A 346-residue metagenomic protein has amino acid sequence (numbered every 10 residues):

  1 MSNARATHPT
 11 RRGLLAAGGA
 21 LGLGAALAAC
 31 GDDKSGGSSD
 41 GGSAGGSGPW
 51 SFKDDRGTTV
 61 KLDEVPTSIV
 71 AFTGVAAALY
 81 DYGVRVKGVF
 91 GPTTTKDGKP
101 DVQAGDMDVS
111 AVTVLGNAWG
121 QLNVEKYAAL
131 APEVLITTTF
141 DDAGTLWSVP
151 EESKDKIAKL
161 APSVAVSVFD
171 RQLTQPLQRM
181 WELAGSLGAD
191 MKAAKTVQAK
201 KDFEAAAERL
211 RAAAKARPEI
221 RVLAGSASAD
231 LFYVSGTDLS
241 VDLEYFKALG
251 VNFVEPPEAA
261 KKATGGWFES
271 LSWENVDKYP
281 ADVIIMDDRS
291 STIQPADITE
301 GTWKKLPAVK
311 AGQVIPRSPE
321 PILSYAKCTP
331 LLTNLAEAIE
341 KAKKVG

Functional and structural regions predicted by a protein language model:
S2-A77, M191-G225, D288-Q294, A338-G346: Bacterial Sec-exported substrate-binding components of ABC uptake systems
D55-R56, L115-N123, A263-S272: Short helix-initiation/N-cap motifs at beta->coil->alpha
F72-K126, L130, T139-L146: A short, structured surface patch at a secondary-structure boundary
A131-T137, A281: Proline-aspartate-enriched helix->loop->beta-strand connector
D155-S228, P321-G346: Extracytoplasmic substrate-binding proteins
K159, Q175-P176, S272-G346: Structured C-terminal subdomain patch of bacterial secreted/periplasmic proteins
A206-P218, A227-V234, G266-R289: Ligand-binding pocket segment of bilobal, Venus flytrap-like solute-binding proteins
G236-W267: Alpha-helical, coiled-coil/dimerization segments enriched in small aliphatic residues
